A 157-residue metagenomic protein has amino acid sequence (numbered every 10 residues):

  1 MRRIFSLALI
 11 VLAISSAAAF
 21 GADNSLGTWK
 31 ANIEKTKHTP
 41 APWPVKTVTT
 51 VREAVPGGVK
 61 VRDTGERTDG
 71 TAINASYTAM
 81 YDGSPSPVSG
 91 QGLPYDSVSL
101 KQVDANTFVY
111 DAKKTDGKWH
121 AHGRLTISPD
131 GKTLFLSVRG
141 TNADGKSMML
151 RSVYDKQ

Functional and structural regions predicted by a protein language model:
M1-A8: Bacterial N-terminal signal peptides that target proteins for export
A8-S16: Bacterial N-terminal signal peptides
F20-Q157: Hydrophobic small-molecule pocket/channel-lining residues, especially in calycin-type beta-barrels
